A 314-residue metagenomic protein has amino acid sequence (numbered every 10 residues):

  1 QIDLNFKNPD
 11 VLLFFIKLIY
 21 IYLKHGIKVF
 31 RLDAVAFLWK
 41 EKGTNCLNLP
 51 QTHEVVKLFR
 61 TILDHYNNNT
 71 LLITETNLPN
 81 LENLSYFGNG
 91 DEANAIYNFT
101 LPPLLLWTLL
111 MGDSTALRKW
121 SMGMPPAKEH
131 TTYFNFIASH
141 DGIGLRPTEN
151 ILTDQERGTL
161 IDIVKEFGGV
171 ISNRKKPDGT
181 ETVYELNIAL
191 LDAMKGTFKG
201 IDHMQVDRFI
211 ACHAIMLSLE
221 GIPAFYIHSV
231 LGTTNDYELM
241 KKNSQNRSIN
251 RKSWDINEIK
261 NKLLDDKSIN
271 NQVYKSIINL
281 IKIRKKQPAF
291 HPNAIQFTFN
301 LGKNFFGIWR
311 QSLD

Functional and structural regions predicted by a protein language model:
Q1-D314: Active-site and adjacent substrate-binding regions of carbohydrate-active enzymes
